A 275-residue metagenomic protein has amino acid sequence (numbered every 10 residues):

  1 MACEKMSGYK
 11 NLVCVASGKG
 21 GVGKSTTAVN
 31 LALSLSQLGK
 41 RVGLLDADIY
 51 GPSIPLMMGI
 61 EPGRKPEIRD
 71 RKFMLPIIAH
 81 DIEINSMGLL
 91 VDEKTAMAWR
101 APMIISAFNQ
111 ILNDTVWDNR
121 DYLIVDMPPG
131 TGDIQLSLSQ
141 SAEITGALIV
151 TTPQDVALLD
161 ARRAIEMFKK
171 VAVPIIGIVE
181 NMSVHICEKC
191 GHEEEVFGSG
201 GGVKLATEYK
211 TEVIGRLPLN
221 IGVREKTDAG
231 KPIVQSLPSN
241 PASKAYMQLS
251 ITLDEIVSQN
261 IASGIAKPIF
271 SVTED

Functional and structural regions predicted by a protein language model:
M1-V22, G63, M247-L253, V257 (+2 more regions): Extreme N-terminal, non-catalytic leader segments that precede Walker-type/kinase nucleotide-binding cores
M6, G51, A101, I105-N109 (+6 more regions): Amphipathic alpha-helical transducer elements in NTP-driven molecular machines
Y9, G20, D46, I54 (+8 more regions): Residue-level signature of catalytic and energy-coupling elements of molecular machines, predominantly ATP/GTP-dependent
N11-D46, I165: Walker A/P-loop phosphate-binding motif and the immediately C-terminal alpha-helix
R41-K94, I105: Phosphate-binding loop that captures ATP/GTP phosphates
G88-L138: Phosphate-binding/switch loop-helix module in NTP-utilizing enzymes
D121-Y122, P128-A229: Conserved catalytic-core segment of NTP-binding enzymes
A229-A242: C-terminal boundary of histidine-terminating zinc-finger modules
